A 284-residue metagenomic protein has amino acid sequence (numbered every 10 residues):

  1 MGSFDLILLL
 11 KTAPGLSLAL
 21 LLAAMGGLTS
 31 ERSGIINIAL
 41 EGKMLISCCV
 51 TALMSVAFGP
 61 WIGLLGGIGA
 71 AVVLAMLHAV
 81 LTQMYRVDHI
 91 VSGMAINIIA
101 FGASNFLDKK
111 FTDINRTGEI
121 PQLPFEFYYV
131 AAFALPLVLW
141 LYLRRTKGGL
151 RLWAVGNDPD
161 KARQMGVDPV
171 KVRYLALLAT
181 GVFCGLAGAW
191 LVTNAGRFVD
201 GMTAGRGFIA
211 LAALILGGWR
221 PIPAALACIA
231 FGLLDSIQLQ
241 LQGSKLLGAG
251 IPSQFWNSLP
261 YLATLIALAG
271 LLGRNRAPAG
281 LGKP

Functional and structural regions predicted by a protein language model:
L8-F58, L64, G69, V73-I90 (+2 more regions): Single transmembrane alpha-helix segments in multi-pass membrane proteins
A23-A24, C48-A52, F101-N105, Y129-L141 (+3 more regions): Hydrophobic core segments of alpha-helical transmembrane domains in multi-pass membrane transport and ion-translocation
L28-T29, L53, A57, V73-M76 (+6 more regions): Membrane-interface helix caps of multi-pass small-molecule transporters
R32-I36, L74-F125, K147, A204-G205 (+2 more regions): Short loop segments and helix-boundary regions at transmembrane helix junctions of multi-pass inner-membrane proteins
H89, G93, A100-G149, F198-D200 (+2 more regions): Transmembrane helix-bundle core of multi-pass membrane transporters and related energy-transducing complexes
F125-V199, P221-L226: Helix-loop-helix "hairpin" substructures at the membrane interface of multi-pass membrane proteins
V138-L143, N157-K171, L241-P284: Cytosolic-side transmembrane-helix boundaries in multi-pass membrane proteins
F198-Y261: Transmembrane alpha-helical segments in multi-pass inner-membrane proteins
